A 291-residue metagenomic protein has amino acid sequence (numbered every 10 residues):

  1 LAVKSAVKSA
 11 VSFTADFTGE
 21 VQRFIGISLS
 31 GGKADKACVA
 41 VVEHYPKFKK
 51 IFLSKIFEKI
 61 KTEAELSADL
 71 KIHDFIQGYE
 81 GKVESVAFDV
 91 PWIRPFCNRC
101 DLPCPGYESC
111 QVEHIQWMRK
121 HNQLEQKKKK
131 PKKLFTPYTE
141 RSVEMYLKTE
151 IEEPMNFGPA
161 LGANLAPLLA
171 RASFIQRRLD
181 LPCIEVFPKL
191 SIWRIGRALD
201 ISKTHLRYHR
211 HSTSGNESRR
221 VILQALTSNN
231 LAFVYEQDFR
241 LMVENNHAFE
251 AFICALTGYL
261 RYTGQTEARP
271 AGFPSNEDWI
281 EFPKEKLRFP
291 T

Functional and structural regions predicted by a protein language model:
L1-T18: Intrinsically disordered, low-complexity segments enriched in serine/proline and basic residues
G19-I25, L29-T291: RNase H-like (RuvC/DEDD) metal-dependent nuclease/polynucleotide-processing core
